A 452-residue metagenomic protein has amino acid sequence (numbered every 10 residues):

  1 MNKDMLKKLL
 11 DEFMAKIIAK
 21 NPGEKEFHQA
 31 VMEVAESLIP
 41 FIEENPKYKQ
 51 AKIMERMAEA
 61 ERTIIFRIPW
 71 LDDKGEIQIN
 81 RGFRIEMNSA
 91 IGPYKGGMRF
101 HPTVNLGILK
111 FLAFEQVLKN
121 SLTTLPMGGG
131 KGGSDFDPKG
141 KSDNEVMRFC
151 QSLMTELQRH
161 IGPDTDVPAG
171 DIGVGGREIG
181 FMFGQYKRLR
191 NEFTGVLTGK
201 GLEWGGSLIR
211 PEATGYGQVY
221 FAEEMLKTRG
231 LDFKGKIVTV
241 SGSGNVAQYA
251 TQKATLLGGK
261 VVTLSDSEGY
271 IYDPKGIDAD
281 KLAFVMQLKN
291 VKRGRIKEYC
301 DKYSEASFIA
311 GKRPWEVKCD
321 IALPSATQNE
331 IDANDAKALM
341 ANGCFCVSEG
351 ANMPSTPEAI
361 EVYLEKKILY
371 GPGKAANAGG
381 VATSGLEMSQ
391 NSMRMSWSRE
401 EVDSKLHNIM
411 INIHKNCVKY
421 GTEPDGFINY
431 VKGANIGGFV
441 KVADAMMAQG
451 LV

Functional and structural regions predicted by a protein language model:
M1-L208, K441-L451: N-terminal ligand-binding/catalytic initiation module
N2-A30, M225, S325, M340-V452: Adenosine-phosphate binding glycine-rich loop
D4, K8, K25-Q29, E33 (+24 more regions): Conserved active-site and cofactor/substrate-binding residues in soluble primary-metabolism enzymes
K16, K20, V34-F41, N45 (+14 more regions): Change "in soluble alpha/beta enzymes" to "in soluble alpha/beta proteins
F111, T165-A169, E192-L197, T263-D266 (+5 more regions): General beta-strand structural signal in soluble alpha/beta enzymes
R188, E223-L231, Q328, K337 (+1 more regions): Conserved helix-loop functional segments at active or binding sites
T198-G201, G206-K318: Glycine-rich phosphate/diphosphate-binding loop of Rossmann-like nucleotide-binding domains
G269-Y370, A375: Rossmann-like adenosine-cofactor binding region
